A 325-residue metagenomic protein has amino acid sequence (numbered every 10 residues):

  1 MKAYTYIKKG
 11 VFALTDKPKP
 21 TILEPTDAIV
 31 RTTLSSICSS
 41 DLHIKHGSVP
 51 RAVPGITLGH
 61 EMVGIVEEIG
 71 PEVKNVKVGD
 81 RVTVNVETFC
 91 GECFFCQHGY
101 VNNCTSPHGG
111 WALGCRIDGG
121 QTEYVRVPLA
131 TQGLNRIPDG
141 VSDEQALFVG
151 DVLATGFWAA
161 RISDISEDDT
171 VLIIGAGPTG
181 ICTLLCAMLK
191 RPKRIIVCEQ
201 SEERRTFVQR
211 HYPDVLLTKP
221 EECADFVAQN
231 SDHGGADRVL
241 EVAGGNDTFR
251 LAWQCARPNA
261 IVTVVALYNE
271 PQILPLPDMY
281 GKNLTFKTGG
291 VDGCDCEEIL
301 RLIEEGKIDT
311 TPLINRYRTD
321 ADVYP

Functional and structural regions predicted by a protein language model:
P20-S35, S48-Q97, P138-V141: Glycine-rich beta-strand-centered segment in the early N-terminal region that forms part of a ligand/cofactor-binding
L23-E24, K77, S166, R257 (+1 more regions): Residue-level recognition of short, solvent-exposed, well-ordered loop/turn junctions that link secondary-structure
C38, N85-N135, D139: Cysteine-cluster motifs in flexible loop/terminal segments that predominantly coordinate metals
R136-E221: Mid-domain Rossmann-like dinucleotide-binding core that forms the NAD(H)/NADP(H) cofactor-binding site
S163, R205-T285: Glycine-rich cofactor phosphate-binding loops and adjacent beta1-alpha1 units of small-molecule cofactor enzyme domains
C198, V265, G289: The conserved SAM/SAH-binding core of class I Rossmann-like methyltransferase domains, concentrating on the hydrophobic
Q200, D225-F226, R250-Q254, G293-P325: C-terminal hydrophobic helical "lid"/dimerization subdomain of Rossmann-like NAD(P)H-dependent oxidoreductases
